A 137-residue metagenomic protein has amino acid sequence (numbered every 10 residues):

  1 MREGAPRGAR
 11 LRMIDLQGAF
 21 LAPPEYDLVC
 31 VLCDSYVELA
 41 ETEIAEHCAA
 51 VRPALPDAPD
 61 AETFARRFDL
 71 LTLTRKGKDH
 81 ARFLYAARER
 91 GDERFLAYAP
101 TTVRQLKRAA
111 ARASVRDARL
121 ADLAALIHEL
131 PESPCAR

Functional and structural regions predicted by a protein language model:
R2-G8: Activation-loop N-terminal segment of eukaryotic-like protein kinases
G8-R10, E25: A structure-centric signal for secondary-structure junctions around beta-strands
R12-D15: Pre-DFG segment of protein kinase catalytic domains
L21-A58, L70-R90, T102-A109: Active-site activation/catalytic loop segments of kinase-like enzymes and analogous catalytic loops in related
D60-T72, A97: All-alpha amphipathic helical-bundle segments outside canonical DNA-binding/catalytic cores that form hydrophobic
A81-R137: ATP/Mg2+ or Mg2+-diphosphate-binding catalytic cores that bind nucleotide phosphates or diphosphates via glycine-rich
